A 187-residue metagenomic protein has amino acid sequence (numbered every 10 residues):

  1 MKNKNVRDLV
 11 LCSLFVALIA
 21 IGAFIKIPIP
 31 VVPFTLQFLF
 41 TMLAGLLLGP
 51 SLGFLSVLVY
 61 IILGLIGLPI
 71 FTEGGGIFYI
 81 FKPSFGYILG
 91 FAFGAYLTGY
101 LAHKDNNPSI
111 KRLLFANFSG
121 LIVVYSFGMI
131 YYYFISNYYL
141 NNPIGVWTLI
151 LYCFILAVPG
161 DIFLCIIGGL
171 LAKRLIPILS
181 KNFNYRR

Functional and structural regions predicted by a protein language model:
M1-S13, T148-R187: Alpha-helical transmembrane segments and their cytosolic interface
M1-S56, I66: Hydrophobic transmembrane alpha-helices
K4-F15, Q37-T41, G53, P83 (+4 more regions): Residue-level signature of transmembrane alpha-helical entry/exit and packing/kink sites in multi-pass membrane
V10, L14, I21, F78-S126: Short helix-perturbing small/polar motifs within transmembrane alpha-helices
L18, G22, K26, A44 (+11 more regions): Alpha-helical membrane-inserting segments
A23-F34, V59-G94: Interfacial aromatic-anchored transmembrane helix boundaries in multi-pass membrane proteins
L55-L63, F115-F118: Central hydrophobic cores of alpha-helical transmembrane segments in multi-pass integral membrane proteins
G75-Y79, L140-L156: Active-site-proximal inter-transmembrane loops
